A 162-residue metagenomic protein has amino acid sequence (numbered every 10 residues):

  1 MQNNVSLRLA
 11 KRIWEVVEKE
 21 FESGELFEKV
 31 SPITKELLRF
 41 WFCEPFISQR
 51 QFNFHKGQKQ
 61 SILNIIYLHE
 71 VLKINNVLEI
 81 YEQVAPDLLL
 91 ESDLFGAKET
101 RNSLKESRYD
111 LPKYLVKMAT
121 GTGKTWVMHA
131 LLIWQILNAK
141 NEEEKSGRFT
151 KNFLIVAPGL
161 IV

Functional and structural regions predicted by a protein language model:
M1-K29: Charged, low-complexity intrinsically disordered regions
F21, I65-H69, Q135-A139, V162: Hydrophobic, Leu/Ile/Phe/Ala-enriched alpha-helical segments that form helix-helix packing faces
E25-K117, W126: Conserved pre-motif I regulatory segment
I47, N138, E142-E143: Secondary-structure transition/capping motifs at alpha-helix termini and the adjoining loop/turn into the next element
R108-L111, E144-T150: Short helix-terminating capping/connector loops at secondary-structure junctions
T120: The conserved Walker
K124-A139: Motif I (Walker A/P-loop) of helicase-class P-loop NTPases
W126-V127, S146-V162: Conserved Walker A/P-loop ATP-binding site and its immediately adjacent core in helicase/helicase-like ATPase domains
